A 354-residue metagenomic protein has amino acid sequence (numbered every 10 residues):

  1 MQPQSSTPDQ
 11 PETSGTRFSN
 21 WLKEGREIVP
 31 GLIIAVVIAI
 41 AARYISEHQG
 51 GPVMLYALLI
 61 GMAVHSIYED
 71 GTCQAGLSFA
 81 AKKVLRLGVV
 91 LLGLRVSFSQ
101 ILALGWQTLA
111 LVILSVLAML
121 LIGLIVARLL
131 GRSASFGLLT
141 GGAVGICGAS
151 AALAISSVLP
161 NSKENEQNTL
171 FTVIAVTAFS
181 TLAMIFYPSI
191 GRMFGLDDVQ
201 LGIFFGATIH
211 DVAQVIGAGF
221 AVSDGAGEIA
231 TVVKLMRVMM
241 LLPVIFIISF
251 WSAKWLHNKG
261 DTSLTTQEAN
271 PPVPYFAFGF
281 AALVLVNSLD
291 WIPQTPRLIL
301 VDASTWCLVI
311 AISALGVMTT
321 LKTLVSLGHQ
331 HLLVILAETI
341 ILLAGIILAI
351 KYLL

Functional and structural regions predicted by a protein language model:
Q2-A81, L92-Q100, F246-S304, A311-T323 (+2 more regions): Structural signature of multi-pass alpha-helical membrane transport proteins
G31, A35-R43, L58-S66, L87 (+14 more regions): Transmembrane alpha-helical segments of multi-pass membrane transport proteins and ion-pumping complexes
L32-I34, L87, L92, V96-L124 (+3 more regions): Entry/N-cap segments of selected transmembrane alpha helices and their immediately preceding amphipathic helices
E47-M62, K82-V84, L104-L117, G141-V144 (+3 more regions): Structural signature of hydrophobic alpha-helical transmembrane segments
Y68-D70, L129-F136, S157-L170, R192-Q200 (+3 more regions): Juxtamembrane helix-boundary/capping and inter-helix hinge elements in multi-pass membrane proteins
G76-V89, T108-I113, S133-V144, Q167-A175 (+3 more regions): Cytoplasmic-side transmembrane-helix entry/capping segments in multi-pass membrane proteins
F98-L104, S189-L201, F220-I229, L348-L354: Helix-coil boundary and interhelical linker segments in multi-pass alpha-helical membrane proteins
R132-L182, Q200-S223, A303: Alpha-helical membrane segments and immediately flanking helix-loop junctions that form or couple to the substrate/ion
